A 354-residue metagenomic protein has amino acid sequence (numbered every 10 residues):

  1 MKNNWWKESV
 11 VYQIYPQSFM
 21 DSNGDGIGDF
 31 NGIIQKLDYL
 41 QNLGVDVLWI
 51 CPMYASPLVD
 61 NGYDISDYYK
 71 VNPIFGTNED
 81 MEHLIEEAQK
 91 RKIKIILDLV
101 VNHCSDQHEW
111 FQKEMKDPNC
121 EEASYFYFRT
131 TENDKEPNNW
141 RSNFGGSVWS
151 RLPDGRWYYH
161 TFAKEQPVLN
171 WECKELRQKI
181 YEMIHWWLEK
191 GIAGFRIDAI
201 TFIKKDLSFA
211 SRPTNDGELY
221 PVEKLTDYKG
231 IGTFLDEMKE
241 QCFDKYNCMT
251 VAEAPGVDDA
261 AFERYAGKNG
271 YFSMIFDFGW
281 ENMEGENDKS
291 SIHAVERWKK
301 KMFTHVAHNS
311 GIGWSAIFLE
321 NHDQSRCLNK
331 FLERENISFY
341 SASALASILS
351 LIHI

Functional and structural regions predicted by a protein language model:
M1-I352: Active-site and adjacent substrate-binding regions of carbohydrate-active enzymes
